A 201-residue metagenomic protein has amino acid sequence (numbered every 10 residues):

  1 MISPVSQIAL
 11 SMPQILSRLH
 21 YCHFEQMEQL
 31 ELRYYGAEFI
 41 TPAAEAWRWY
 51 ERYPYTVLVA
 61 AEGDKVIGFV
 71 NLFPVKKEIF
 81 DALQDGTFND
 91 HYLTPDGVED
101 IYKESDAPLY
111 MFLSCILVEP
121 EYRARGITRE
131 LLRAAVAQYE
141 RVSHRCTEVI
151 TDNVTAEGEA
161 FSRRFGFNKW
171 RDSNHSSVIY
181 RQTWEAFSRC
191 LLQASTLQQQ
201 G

Functional and structural regions predicted by a protein language model:
M1-S11, A137, Q182-A186: Acyl-donor-binding surface of acyltransferase catalytic domains
I2-A44, R52, T56-D81: Short amphipathic alpha-helix that is part of the acyltransferase structural core
A46-W47, T56, G97-Y102: Short secondary-structure capping micro-motifs at structural edges
N71-C115: Conserved acyl-donor/pantetheine-binding loop and adjacent beta-alpha core of acyl/acetyltransferases and related
Y110-M111, Y139-V154: Conserved GNAT acetyl-CoA-binding A-motif
C115-V118, A124-Q138: Conserved acetyl-CoA-binding loop-helix of GNAT-fold acetyltransferases
I116-R123, V149-R163, S173, S177-V178: Conserved beta-strand-loop-alpha-helix junction that forms the acyl-donor binding cleft
R164-G201: C-terminal "cap" of GNAT-fold acetyltransferases
